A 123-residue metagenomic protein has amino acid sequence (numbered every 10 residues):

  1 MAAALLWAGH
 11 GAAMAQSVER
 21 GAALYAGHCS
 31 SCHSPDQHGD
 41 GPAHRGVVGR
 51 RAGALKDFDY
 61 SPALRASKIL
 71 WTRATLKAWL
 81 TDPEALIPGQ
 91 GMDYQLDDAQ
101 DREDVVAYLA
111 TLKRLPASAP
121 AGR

Functional and structural regions predicted by a protein language model:
M1-G9: Bacterial N-terminal signal peptides
H10-A15: Sec/Tat signal peptide C-region and signal peptidase I cleavage site
Q16-D59, R65, L70, A78-P88 (+1 more regions): Periplasmic/extracellular electron-transfer cofactor-ligation site, primarily the c-type cytochrome heme-c attachment
A74, E84-R123: Surface-exposed, polar helix/loop patches in the mature regions of secreted/periplasmic/lumenal proteins that form
